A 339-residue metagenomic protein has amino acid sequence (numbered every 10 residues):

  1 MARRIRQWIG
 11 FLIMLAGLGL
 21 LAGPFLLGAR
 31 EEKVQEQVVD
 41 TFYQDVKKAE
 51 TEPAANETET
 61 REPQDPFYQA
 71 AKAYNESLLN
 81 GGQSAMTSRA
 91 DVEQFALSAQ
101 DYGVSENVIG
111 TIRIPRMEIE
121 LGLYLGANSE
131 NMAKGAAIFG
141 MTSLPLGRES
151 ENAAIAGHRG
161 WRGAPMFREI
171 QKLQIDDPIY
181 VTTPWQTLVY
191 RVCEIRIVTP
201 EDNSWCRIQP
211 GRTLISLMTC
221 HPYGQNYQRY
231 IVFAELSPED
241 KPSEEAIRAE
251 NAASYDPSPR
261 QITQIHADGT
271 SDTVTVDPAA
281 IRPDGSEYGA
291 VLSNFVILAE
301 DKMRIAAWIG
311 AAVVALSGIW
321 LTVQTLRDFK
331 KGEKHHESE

Functional and structural regions predicted by a protein language model:
A2-D301, L321-H335: Solvent-exposed, non-transmembrane regions of membrane-associated and secreted proteins
K302-L326: Selective detector of the "anchor" transmembrane alpha-helix that sits immediately C-terminal
E337-E339: Solvent-exposed, low-complexity, intrinsically disordered, charge-rich segments adjacent to transmembrane helices
